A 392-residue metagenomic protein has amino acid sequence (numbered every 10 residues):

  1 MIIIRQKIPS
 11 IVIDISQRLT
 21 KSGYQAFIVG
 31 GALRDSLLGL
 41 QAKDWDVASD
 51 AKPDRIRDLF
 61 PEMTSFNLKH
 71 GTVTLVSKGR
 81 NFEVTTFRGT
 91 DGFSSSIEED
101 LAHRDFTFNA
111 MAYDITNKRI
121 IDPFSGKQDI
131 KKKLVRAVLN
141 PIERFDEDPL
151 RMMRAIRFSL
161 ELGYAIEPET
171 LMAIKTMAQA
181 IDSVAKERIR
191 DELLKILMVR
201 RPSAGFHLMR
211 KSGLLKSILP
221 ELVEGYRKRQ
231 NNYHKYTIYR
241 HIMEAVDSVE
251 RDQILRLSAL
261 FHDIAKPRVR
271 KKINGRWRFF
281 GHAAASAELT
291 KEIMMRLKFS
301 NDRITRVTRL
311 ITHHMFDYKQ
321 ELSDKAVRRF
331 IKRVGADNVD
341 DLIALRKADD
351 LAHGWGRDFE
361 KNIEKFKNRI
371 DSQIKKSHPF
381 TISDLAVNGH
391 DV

Functional and structural regions predicted by a protein language model:
M1-D391: Catalytic cores of the polymerase beta-like nucleotidyltransferase superfamily and closely associated nucleotide
